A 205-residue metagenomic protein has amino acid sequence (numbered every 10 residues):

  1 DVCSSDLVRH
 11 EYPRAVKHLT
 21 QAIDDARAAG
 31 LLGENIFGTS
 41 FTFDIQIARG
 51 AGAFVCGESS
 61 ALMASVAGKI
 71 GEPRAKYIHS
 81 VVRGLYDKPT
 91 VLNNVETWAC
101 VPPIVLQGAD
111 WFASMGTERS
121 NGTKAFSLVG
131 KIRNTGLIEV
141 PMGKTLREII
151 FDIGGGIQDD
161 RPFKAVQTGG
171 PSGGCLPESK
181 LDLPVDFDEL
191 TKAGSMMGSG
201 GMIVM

Functional and structural regions predicted by a protein language model:
V2-S4: Short, small-residue-biased leader/transition segments that mark boundaries at the very start of proteins
L7-I23, F43-I45, Q158-K192: Terminal amphipathic helices with adjacent charged low-complexity linkers/tails
R9-H10, K131, M205: Short strand-loop junctions, especially beta-strand C-caps/beta-turns that link beta-sheets to coils or alpha-helices
V16-M142, G154-G156: Hydrophobic alpha-helical positions that pack around
Q21-G38, E178-M205: Ferredoxin-type iron-sulfur electron-transfer modules in oxidoreductases and energy-metabolism complexes
R119-S120, I132, D160, G194-G198: A structural signal for short secondary-structure junctions
A125-V129, K164-V166, M202: Short polybasic amphipathic segments
K144-I149: Short, structural beta-strand-to-alpha-helix junction motif
